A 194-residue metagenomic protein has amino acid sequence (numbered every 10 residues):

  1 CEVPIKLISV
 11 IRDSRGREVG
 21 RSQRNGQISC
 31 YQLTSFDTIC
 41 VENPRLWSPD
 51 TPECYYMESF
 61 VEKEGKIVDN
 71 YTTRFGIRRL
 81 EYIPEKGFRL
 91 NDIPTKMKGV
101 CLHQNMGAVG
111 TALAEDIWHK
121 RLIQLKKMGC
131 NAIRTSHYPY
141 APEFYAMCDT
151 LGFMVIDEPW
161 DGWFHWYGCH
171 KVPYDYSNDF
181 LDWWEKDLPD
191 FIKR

Functional and structural regions predicted by a protein language model:
C1-V155, D182-F191: Secreted/periplasmic carbohydrate-active enzymes, especially glycoside hydrolases
K98, G162-D190: Active-site-adjacent "subsite" loops/lids of carbohydrate-active enzymes
P139-A141, D161-F164: Solvent-exposed loop/turn segments at secondary-structure junctions within structured extracellular/periplasmic domains
R194: N-terminal Rossmann-like or analogous alpha/beta NTP/dinucleotide-binding catalytic cores that position adenine
